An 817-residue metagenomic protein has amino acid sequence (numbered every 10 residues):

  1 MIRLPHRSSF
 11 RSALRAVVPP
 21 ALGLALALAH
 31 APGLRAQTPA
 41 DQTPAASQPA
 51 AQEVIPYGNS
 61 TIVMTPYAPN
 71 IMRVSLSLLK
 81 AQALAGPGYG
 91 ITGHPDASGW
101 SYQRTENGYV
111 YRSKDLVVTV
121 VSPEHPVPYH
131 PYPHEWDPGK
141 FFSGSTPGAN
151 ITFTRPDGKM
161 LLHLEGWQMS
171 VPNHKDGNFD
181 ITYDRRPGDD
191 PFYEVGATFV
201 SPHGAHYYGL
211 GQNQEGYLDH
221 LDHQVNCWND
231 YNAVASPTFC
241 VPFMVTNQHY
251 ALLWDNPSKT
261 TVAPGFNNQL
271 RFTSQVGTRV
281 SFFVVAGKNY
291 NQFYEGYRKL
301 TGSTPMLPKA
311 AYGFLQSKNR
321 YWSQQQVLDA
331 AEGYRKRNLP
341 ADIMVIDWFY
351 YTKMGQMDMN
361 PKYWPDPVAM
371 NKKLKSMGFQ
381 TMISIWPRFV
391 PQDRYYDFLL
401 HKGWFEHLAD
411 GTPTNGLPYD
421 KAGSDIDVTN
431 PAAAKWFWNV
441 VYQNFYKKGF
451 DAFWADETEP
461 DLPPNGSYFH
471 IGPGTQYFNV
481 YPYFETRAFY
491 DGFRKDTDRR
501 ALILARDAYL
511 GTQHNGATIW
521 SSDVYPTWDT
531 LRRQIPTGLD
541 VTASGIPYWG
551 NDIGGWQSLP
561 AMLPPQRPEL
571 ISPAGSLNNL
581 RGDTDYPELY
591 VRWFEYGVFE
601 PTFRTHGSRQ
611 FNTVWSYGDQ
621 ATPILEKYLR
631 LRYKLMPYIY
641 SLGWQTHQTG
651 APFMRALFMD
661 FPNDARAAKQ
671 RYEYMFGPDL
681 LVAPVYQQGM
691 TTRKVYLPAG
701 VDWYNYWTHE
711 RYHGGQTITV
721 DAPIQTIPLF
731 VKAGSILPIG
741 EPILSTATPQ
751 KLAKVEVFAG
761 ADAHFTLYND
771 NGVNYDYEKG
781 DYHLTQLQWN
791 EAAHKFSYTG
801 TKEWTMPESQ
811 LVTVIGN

Functional and structural regions predicted by a protein language model:
M1-A13: N-terminal secretory signal peptides that target proteins for export/translocation
A16-A29: Bacterial N-terminal signal peptides
L34-A36: Boundary at the C-terminal end of the N-terminal hydrophobic targeting segment
D41-P44, T65-R112: A low-complexity, Ser/Thr/Gly/Pro-enriched, surface-exposed linker/loop concept that marks segments flanking
M64, V74-L76, Y111, D115-V118 (+2 more regions): Short, well-ordered beta-strand segments enriched in hydrophobic/aromatic residues
G88, H163, T182, P340-L625 (+1 more regions): Aromatic- and carboxylate-enriched substrate-binding clefts and catalytic-loop regions of carbohydrate-active enzymes
Y102-P308, K318-N319, A331-G333, Y590 (+2 more regions): Catalytic and substrate-binding clefts that recognize carbohydrates or anionic sugar/phosphate headgroups
D491-G492, D498-A501, A508-I519, V541-N551 (+2 more regions): Catalytic core of carbohydrate-active enzymes
